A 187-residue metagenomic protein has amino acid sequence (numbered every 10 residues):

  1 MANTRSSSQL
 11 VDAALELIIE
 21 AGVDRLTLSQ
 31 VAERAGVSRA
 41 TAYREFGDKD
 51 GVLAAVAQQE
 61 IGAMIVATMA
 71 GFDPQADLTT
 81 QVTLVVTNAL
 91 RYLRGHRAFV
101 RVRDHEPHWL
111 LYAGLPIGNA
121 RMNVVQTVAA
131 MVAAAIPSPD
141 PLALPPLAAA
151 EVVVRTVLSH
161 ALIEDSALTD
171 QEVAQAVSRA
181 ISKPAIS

Functional and structural regions predicted by a protein language model:
M1-R34, G51-A54, Q59-G62: Basic, helix-initiating cap at the start of DNA-binding domains
N3-S7, P145-A150, V154, D170-V173: Short amphipathic alpha-helix in the helical subdomain of ABC transporter nucleotide-binding domains
A13-E20, A63, A67-P74, T156-H160: Solvent-exposed, amphipathic alpha-helical segments
A35-F46: Short hydrophobic/aromatic patch on the recognition helix
A55, M69-G95, A150-V153: Hydrophobic alpha-helical connector segments
G62-I65, L110-P141, L147-E151: Amphipathic alpha-helical packing segments from all-alpha helical-bundle domains
R91-G95, A134, E151-D170, I181-S187: Amphipathic C-terminal alpha-helical segment
L93-P116: Amphipathic alpha-helical segments used for helix-helix packing
